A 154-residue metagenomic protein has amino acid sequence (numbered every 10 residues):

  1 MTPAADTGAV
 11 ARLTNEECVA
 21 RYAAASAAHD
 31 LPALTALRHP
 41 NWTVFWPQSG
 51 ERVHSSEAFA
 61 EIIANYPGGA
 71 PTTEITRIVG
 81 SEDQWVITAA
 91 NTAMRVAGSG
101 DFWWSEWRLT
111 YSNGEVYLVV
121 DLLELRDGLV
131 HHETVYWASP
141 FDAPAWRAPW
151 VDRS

Functional and structural regions predicted by a protein language model:
M1-S154: C-terminal and inter-domain tail/linker signature
